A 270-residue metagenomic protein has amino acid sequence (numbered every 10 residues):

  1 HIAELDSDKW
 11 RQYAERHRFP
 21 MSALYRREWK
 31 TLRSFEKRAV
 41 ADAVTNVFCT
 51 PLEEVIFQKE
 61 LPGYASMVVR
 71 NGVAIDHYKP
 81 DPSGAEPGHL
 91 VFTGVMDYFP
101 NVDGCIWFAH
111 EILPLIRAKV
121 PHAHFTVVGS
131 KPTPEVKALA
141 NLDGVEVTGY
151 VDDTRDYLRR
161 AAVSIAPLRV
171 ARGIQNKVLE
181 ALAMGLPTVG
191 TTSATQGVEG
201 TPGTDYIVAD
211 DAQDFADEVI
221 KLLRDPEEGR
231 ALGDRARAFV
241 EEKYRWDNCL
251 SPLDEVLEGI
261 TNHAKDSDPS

Functional and structural regions predicted by a protein language model:
H1-S34, V95: Acceptor-binding helix/loop patch of EC 2.4 sugar-transfer enzymes, predominantly nucleotide-sugar-dependent
S7, Y25-P80: Donor nucleotide-sugar binding/catalytic pocket of nucleotide-sugar-dependent glycosyltransferases
A41, K59, G63, V68-R160: Conserved catalytic-core segment of nucleotide-activated headgroup transferases in glycan assembly
V44, G144, R159-G173, M184-P187: Acidic donor-binding loop of glycosyltransferase active sites
K177-A181, P187-T191: Short hydrophobic beta-strand element within catalytic cores of glycosyltransferases and related nucleotide-activated
Y206-Q213, K221-P226: Conserved acidic donor-binding segment of nucleotide-sugar-dependent glycosyltransferases
E228-E242, C249-P252: A short, well-ordered alpha-helix in the C-terminal region of glycosyltransferases
W246-S270: C-terminal alpha-helical cap of glycosyltransferases
